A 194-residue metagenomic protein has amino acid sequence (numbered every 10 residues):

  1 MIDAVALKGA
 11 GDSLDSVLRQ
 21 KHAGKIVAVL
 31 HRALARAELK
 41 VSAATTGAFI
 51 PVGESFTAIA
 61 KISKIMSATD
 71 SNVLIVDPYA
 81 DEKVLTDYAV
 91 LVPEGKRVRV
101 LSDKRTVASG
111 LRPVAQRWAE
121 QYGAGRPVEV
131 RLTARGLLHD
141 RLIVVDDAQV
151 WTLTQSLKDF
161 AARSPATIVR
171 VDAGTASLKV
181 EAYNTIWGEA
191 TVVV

Functional and structural regions predicted by a protein language model:
M1-A58, D81-V194: PLD/PLD-like phosphodiesterase catalytic module centered on the HKD motif
I65-D70: Secondary-structure "cap/kink" motif recognition
P78: Active-site beta-loop-alpha junctions enriched in small/polar residues
